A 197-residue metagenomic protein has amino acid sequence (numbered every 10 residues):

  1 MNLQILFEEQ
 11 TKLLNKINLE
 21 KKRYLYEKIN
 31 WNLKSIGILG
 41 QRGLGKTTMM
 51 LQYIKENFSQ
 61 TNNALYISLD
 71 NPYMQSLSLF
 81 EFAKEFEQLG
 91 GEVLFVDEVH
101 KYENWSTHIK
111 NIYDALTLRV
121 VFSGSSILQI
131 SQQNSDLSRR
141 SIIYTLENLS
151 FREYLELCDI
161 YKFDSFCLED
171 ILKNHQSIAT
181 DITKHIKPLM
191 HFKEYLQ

Functional and structural regions predicted by a protein language model:
N2-L13, Q132-Q197: Interdomain motor-coupling "hinge/lid" segment immediately C-terminal to the ATP-binding subdomain of NTP-driven enzymes
L13-W31: Pre-Walker A adenine-sensing motif
I38: Hydrophobic anchor at the beta1->P-loop junction of P-loop NTPases
R42-G43: Walker A (P-loop) phosphate-binding loop of P-loop NTPases
K46-T47: Conserved lysine of the Walker
T61-V93: Short glycine-rich substrate-engagement loop in P-loop NTPases that contacts/grips substrate
E87-W105: Conserved P-loop NTPase "ATPase switch" module shared by AAA+ and STAND
R119-S125: Structural recognition of the conserved hydrophobic beta-strand(s) that form the central parallel beta-sheet of P-loop
